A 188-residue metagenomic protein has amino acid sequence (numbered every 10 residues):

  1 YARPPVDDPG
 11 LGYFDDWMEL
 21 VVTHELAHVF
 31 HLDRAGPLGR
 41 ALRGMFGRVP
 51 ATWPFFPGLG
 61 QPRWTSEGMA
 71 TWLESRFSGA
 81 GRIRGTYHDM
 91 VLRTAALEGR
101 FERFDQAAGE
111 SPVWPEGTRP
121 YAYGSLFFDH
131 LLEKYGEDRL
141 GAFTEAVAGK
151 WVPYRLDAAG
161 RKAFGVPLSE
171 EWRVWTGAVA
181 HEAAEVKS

Functional and structural regions predicted by a protein language model:
Y1-L26, L32-D33: Active-site scaffold of zinc-dependent metalloenzymes
W17-V21, V29, R34-V186: Acidic/His/Gly-enriched intrinsically disordered linker/tail segments that often contain short helix/coil "MoRF-like"
